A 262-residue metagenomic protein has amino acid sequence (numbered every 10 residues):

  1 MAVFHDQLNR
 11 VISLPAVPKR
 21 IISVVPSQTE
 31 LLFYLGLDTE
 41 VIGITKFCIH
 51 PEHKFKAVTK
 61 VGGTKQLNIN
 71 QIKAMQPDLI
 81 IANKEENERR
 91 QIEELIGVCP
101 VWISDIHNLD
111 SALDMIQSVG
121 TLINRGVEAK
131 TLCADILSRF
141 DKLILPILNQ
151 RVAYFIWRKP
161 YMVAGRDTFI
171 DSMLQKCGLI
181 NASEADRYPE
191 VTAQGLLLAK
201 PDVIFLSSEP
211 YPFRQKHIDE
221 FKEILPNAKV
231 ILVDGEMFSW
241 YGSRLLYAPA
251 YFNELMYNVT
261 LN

Functional and structural regions predicted by a protein language model:
M1-N262: N-terminal ligand-binding lobe of clamshell/alpha-beta domains
